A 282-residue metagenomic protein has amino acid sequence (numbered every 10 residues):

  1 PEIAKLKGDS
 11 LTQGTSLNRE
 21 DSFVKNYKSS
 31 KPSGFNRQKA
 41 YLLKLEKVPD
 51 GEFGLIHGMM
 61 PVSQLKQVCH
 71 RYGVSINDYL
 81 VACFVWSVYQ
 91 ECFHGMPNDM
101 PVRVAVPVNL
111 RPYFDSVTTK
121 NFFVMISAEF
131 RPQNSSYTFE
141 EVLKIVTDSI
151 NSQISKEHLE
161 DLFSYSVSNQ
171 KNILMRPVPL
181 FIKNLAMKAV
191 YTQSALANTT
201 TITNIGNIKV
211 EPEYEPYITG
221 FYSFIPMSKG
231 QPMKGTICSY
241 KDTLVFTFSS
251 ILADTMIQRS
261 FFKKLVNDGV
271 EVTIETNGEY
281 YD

Functional and structural regions predicted by a protein language model:
P1-Q67, L265-D282: Non-catalytic, low-complexity flexible loops and terminal extensions
I56-M60, K66, Y89-D282: Acyl-thioester-dependent acyl-group transfer interface
I76-N77: Alpha-helix N-cap/start motif
